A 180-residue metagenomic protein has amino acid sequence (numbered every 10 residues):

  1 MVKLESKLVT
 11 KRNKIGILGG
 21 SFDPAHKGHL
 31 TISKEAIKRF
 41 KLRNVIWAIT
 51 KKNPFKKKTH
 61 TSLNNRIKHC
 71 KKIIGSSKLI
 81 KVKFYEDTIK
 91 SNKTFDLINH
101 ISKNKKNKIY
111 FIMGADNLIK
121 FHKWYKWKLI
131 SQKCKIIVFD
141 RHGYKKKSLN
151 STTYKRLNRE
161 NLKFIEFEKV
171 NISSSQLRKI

Functional and structural regions predicted by a protein language model:
M1-I180: Nucleotidyltransferase catalytic core that binds NTPs
